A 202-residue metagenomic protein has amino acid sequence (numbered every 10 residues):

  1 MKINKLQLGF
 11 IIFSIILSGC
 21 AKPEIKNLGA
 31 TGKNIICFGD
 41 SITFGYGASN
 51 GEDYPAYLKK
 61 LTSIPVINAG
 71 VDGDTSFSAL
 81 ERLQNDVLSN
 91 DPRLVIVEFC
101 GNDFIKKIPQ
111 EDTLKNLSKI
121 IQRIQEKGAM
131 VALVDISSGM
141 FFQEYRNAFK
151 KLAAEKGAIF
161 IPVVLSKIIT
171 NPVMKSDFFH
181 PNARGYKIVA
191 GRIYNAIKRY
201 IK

Functional and structural regions predicted by a protein language model:
M1-G9: Bacterial N-terminal signal peptides that target proteins for export
I3, S41, V66, G70 (+3 more regions): A near-ubiquitous, low-amplitude feature marking generic local secondary-structure context
G9-I16: Bacterial N-terminal signal peptides
I16, I67, A132: Conserved Rossmann-like nucleotide-binding pocket used by diverse enzymes that bind dinucleotide cofactors
C20-S78, R82-D91: Serine-esterase "nucleophile elbow" of acetyl-processing enzymes
G29, Y57-L61, E81-K202: Alpha-helical cap/lid subdomain in secreted, periplasmic, or secretory-pathway luminal O-acyl-processing enzymes
